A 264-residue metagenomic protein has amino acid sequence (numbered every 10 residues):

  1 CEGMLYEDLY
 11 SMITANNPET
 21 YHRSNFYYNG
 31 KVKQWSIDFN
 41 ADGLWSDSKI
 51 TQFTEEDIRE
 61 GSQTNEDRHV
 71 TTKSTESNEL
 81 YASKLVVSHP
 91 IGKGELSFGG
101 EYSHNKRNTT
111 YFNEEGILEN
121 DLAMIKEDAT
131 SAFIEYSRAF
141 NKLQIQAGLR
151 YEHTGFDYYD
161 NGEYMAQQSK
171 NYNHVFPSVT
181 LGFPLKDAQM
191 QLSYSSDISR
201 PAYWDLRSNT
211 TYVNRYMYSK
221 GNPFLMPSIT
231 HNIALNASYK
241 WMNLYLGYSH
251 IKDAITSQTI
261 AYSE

Functional and structural regions predicted by a protein language model:
C1, F39-A41, F98-G100, A147-L149 (+4 more regions): Membrane-embedded beta-strand positions of outer-membrane beta-barrel proteins
C1-L9, I50-E60, T64, N108-I117 (+5 more regions): Outer-membrane beta-barrel translocator domains and adjoining extracellular loop/strand segments of Gram-negative
M12-D160, P184, A188-Q189: Face-selective signature of the C-terminal outer-membrane beta-barrel domain
A15, A123-E127, Q167-K170, I198-K252: Outer-membrane beta-barrel signature, preferentially recognizing the C-terminal barrel domain of Gram-negative
R23, A82, E127-S131, Y172-S178 (+2 more regions): Transmembrane beta-barrel architecture of outer membranes
T71, L80-K84, I125, A129 (+2 more regions): Outer membrane beta-barrel strand-and-loop segments of large Gram-negative receptors, especially TonB-dependent
L149-T154, S195-I198, N209-T211: Active/binding-pocket-proximal capping segment
H174, Q189, W241-N243: Structural motif
